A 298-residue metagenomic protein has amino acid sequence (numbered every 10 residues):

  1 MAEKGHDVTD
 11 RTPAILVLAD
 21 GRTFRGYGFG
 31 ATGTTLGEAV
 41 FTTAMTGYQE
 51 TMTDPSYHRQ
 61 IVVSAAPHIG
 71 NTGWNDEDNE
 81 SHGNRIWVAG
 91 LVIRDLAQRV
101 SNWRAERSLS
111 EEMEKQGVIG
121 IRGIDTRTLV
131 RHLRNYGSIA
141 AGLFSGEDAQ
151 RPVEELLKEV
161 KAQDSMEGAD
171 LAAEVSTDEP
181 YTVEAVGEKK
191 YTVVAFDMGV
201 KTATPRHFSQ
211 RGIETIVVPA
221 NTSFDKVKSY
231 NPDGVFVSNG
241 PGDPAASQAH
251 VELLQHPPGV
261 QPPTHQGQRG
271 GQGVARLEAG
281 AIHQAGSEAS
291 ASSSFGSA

Functional and structural regions predicted by a protein language model:
A2-N231, P244, G270: RNA-binding accessory domains that recognize and position tRNA/RNA substrates
S229, D233-A298: Cysteine-nucleophile active-site neighborhood
